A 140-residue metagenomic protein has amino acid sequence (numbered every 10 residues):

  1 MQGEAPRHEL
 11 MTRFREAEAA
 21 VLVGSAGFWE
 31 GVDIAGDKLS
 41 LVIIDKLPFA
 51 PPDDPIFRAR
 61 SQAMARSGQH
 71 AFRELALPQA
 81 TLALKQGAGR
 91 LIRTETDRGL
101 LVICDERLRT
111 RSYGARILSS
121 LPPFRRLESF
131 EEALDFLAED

Functional and structural regions predicted by a protein language model:
M1-D140: ASCE RecA-like P-loop NTPase motor cores that couple ATP hydrolysis to mechanical translocation on nucleic acids
